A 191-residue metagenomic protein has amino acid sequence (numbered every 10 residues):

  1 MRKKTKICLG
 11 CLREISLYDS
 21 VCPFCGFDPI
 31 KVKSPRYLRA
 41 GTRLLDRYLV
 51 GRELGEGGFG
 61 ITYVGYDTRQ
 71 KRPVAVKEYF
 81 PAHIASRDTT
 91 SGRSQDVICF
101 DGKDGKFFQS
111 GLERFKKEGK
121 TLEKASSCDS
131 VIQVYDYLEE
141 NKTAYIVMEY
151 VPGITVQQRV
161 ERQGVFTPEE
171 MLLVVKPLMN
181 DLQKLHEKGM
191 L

Functional and structural regions predicted by a protein language model:
V32-V50: A short, low-complexity linker immediately N-terminal to eukaryotic Hanks-type protein kinase catalytic domains
G51-G57, T62: Protein kinase glycine-rich loop
Y66-V74, F80-A85: Conserved N-lobe loop of protein kinases adjacent to the ATP-binding glycine-rich P-loop
R87-K124: AlphaC helix of the eukaryotic protein kinase fold
D136-Y137: Activation-segment/catalytic-loop signature of the eukaryotic protein kinase fold
E140-T155, R159: Conserved short submotifs of the Hanks-type protein kinase catalytic core that shape the nucleotide-binding pocket
V174-V175: Activation segment signature within eukaryotic-like protein kinase domains
L178-M190: Protein kinase catalytic-loop region centered on the HRD/HxD motif
